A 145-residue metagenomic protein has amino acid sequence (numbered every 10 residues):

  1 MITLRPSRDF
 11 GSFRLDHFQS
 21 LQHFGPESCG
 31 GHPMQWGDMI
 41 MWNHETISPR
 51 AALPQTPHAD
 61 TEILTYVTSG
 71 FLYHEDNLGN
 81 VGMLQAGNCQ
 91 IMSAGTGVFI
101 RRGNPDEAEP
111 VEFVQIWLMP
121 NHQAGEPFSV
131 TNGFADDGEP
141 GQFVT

Functional and structural regions predicted by a protein language model:
M1-P6: Hydrophobic transmembrane alpha-helices and immediately adjacent juxtamembrane helices of multi-pass inner-membrane
F13-E62, F113, A135-T145: A short glycine-rich, His/Asp/Glu-containing loop-to-beta-strand
W42, A59-Y73, W117-P120: Short, conserved beta-strand element in jelly-roll/cupin
T46, G70-H74, C89-Q90, Q123: Short beta-strand segments in beta-sandwich/barrel cores
S48-Q55, Y73, G95-F99: Short catalytic-site patches enriched in acidic/histidine residues that coordinate or position cofactors/metals
H74-N77, M92-S93, F99-E107: Short beta-strand His + acidic residue motifs that chelate non-heme Fe in jelly-roll/DSBH and cupin folds
L78-S93, D137-E139: Short acidic-glycine-tyrosine-enriched beta hairpin
G95-F99, E107-T145: Conserved, well-structured core segments that form or line functional sites
